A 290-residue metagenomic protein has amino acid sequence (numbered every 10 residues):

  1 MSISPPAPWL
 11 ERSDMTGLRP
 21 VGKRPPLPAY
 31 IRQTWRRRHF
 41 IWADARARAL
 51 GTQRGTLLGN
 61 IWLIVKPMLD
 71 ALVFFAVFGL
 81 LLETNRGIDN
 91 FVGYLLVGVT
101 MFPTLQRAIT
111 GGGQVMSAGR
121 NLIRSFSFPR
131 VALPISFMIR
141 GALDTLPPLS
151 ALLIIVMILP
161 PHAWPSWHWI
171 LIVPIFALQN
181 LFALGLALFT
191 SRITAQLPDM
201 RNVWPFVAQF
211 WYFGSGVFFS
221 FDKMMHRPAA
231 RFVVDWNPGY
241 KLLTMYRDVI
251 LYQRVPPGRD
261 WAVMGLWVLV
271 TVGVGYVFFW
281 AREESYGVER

Functional and structural regions predicted by a protein language model:
M1-R290: Hydrophobic transmembrane alpha-helices and immediately adjacent juxtamembrane helices of multi-pass inner-membrane
